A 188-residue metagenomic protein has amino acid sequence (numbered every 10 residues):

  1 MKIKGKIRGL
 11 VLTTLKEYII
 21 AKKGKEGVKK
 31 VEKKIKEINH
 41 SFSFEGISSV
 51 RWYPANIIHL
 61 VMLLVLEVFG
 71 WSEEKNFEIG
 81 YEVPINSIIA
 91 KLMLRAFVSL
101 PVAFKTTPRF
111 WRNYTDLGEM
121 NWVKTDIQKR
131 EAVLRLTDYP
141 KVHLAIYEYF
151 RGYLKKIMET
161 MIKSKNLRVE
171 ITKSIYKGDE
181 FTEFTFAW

Functional and structural regions predicted by a protein language model:
M1-I89: N-terminal low-complexity or simple alpha-helical regulatory segments that function as activation/interaction modules
S49-Y149, N166-L167, K173: Amphipathic interaction/junction segments at domain boundaries or subunit interfaces
E148-I162: Short, non-transmembrane amphipathic alpha-helical segments
L167-W188: Beta-rich nucleic-acid/ligand-interaction surfaces
